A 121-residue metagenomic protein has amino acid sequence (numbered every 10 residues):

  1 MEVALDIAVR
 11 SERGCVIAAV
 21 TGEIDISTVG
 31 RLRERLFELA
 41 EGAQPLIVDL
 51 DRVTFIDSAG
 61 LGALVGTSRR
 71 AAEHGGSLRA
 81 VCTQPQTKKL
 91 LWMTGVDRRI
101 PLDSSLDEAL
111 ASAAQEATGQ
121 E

Functional and structural regions predicted by a protein language model:
M1-R52, G66-E121: STAS-like cytosolic regulatory interaction modules
